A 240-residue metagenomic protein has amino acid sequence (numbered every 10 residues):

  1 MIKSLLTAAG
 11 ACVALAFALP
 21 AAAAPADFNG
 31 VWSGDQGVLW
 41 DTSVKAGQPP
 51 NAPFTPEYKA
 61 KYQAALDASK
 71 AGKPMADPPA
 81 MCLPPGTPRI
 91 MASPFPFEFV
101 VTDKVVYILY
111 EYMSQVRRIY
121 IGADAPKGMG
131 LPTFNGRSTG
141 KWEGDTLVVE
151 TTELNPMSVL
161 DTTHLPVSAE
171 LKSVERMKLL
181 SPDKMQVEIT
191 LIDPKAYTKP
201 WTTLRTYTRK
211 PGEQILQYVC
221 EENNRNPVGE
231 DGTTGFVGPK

Functional and structural regions predicted by a protein language model:
M1-L5: Positively charged n-region of N-terminal signal peptides that target proteins for export
L6-A9, G30: Short helix-onset patch at the extreme N-terminus, typifying the N->h transition of secretory signal peptides
A8-P20: Bacterial N-terminal signal peptides
A21-K240: PEST-like low-complexity, intrinsically disordered acidic/proline/serine-rich tracts that flank trafficking/processing
